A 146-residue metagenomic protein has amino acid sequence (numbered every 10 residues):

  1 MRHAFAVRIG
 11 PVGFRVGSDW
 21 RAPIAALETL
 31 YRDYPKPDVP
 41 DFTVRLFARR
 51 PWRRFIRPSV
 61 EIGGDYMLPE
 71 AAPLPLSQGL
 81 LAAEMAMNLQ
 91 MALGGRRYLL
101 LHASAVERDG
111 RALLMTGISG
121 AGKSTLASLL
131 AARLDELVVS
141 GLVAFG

Functional and structural regions predicted by a protein language model:
M1-S119, A132-E136, V143-G146: A noncatalytic interaction/capping subdomain that flanks phosphate/NTP-handling catalytic cores
K123: Conserved lysine of the Walker
L126-A127: Post-Walker A alpha-helix
